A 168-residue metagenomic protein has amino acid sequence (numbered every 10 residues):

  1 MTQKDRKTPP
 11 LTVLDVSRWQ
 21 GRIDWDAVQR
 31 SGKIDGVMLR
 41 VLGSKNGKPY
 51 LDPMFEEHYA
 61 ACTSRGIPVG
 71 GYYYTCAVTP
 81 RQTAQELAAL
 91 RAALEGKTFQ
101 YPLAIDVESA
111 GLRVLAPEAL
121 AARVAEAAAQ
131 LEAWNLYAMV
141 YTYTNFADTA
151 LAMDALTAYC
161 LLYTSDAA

Functional and structural regions predicted by a protein language model:
T8-I23, Q29, D35, L39-E126 (+1 more regions): Substrate-binding cleft of extracellular glycoside hydrolase catalytic domains
G32-D35, A155-L161: Glycine-enriched alpha-helix->loop->beta-strand junction motifs that scaffold or abut catalytic
V69, Y137-M139, L161: Hydrophobic anchor at the start of a short beta-strand that flanks the dinucleotide cofactor-binding loop
L136-A147: Aromatic-lined carbohydrate-recognition surfaces of secreted/lumenal glycan-active proteins
F146-D154: Glycine-rich, charge-decorated loop segments at or immediately adjacent to ligand/cofactor-binding or catalytic sites
Y163-A168: Conserved small/polar residues in nucleotide/adenosyl-binding loops
